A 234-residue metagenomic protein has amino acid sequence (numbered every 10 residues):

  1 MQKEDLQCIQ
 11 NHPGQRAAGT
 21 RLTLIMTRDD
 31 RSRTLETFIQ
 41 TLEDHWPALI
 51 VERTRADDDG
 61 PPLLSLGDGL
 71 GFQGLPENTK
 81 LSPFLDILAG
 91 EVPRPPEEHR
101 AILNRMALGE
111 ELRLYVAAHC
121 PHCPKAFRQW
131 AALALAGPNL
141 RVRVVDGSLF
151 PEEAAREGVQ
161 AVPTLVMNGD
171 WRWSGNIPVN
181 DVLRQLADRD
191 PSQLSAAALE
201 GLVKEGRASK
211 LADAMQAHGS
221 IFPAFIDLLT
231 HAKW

Functional and structural regions predicted by a protein language model:
M1-G19, L75-L108, P191-A197: N-terminal leader/targeting and pre-domain segments
Q2-Q40, L103-L140, P223: Local sequence-structure signature of Cys/Sec-based thiol-disulfide redox active-site neighborhoods
P13, G19, P62, E91-R94 (+5 more regions): Catalytic cores of nucleotide-enabled group-transfer and carboxylate-activating enzymes in metabolic and assembly-line
R31-T79, P93: N-terminal non-catalytic structural scaffold regions of very large proteins
P47-D58, P138-E153: Thiol-based oxidoreductase modules, predominantly thioredoxin-like and allied folds used for disulfide exchange
A56-L70, P151-N168: Structural micro-motif
S65-R94, V166-E200: Non-catalytic, surface beta->alpha helical segment in thiol-disulfide oxidoreductase systems
V179, R184-W234: Extended repeat-based scaffolds of very large eukaryotic assembly and lipid-transport proteins
